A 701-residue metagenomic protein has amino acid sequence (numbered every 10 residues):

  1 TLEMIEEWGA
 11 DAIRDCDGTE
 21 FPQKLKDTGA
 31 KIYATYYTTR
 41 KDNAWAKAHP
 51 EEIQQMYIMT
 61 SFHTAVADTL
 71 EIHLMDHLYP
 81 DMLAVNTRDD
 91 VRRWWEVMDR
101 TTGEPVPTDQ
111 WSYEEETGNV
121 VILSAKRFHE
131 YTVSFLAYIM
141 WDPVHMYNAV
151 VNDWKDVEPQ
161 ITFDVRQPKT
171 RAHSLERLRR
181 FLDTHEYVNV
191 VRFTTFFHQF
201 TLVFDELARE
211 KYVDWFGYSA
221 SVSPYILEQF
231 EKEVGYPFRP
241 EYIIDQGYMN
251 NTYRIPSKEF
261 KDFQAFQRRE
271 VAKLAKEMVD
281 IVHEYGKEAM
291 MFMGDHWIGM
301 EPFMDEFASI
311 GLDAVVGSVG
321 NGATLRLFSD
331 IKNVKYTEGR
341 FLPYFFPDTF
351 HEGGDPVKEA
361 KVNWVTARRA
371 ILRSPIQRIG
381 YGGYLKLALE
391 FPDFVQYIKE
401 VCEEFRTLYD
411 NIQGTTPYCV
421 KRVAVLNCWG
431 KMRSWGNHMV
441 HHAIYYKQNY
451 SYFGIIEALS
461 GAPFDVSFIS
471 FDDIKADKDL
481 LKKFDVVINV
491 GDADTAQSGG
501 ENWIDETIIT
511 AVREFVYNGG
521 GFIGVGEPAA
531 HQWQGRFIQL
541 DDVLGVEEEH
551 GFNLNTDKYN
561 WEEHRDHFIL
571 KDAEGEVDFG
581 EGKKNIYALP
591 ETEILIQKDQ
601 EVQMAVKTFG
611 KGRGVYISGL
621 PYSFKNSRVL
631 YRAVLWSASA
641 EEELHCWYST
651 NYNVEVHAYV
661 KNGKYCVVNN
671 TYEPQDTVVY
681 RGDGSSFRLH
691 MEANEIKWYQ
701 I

Functional and structural regions predicted by a protein language model:
T1-K31, R177-T194, F307, A314-V315 (+3 more regions): Catalytic domains of carbohydrate-active enzymes, especially glycoside hydrolases
T1-M4, C16-E20, M291-M300, I456-L480: A short, well-structured beta->alpha microelement
T1-R40, A44-D81: Noncatalytic N-terminal accessory/assembly modules of large enzymes
A10-C16, D81, V151-A172, I255-A272 (+8 more regions): The substrate-binding groove and active-site-proximal loops of carbohydrate-active enzymes, especially glycoside
A44-H49, L178-R179, N189-F196, F200-V203 (+10 more regions): Hydrophobic targeting/anchoring helices
E51-S309, L327, Q413: Polysaccharide-binding and catalytic clefts of secreted carbohydrate-active enzymes
L202-D205, Y212, K386-V420, S460 (+5 more regions): Extracellular ligand-binding/catalytic regions of CAZymes and related secreted enzymes and adhesion modules
G499-G575, G580-G582: A glycine-rich, often tryptophan-bearing local segment used as a flexible ligand/cofactor-contacting loop or short
